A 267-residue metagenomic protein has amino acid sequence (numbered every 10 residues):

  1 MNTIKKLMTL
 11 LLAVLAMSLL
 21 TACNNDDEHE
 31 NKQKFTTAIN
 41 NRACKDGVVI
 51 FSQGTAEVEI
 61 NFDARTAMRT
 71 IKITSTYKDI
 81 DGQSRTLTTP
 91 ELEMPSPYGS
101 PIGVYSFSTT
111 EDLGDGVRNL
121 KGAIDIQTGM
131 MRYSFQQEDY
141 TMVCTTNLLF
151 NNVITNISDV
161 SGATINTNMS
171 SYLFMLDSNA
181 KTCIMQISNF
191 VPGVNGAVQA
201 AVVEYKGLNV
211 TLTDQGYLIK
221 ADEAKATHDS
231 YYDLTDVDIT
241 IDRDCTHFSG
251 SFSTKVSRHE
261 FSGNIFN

Functional and structural regions predicted by a protein language model:
M1-L10: Bacterial N-terminal signal peptides that target proteins for export
T3, M17-C44, S134-F150, K255-N267: Bacterial Sec-dependent N-terminal signal peptides
L10-S18: Bacterial N-terminal signal peptides
R42-C44, T74-K78, Q136-Y140, T155 (+3 more regions): Hydrophobic lipid-interacting interfaces of membrane-associated proteins
Q53-T88, T167-E204: N-terminal glycine/threonine-rich, aromatic-flanked beta-hairpin/loop signature
T55-A64, T89-G99, K121-I126, M169-L176 (+3 more regions): Extended lipid/amphipathic-ligand handling interfaces
T76-K121, P192-T240: Contiguous, well-ordered beta-strand patches that form the walls/edges of small beta-barrel/beta-sandwich domains
G122-Q137, D244-S257: Short, exposed beta-strand-loop hairpins at the edges of beta-sheets in extracellular/periplasmic proteins
